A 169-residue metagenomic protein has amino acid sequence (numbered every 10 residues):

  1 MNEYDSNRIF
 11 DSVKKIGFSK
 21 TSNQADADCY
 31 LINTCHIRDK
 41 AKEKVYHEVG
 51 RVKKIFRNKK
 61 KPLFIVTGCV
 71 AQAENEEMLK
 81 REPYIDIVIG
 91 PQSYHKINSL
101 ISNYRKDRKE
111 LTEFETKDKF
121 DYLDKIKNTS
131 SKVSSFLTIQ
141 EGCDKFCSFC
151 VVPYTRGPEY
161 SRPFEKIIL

Functional and structural regions predicted by a protein language model:
M1-L169: Proteins enriched for Cys/Gly/acidic motifs involved in redox and nucleic-acid/cofactor modification
